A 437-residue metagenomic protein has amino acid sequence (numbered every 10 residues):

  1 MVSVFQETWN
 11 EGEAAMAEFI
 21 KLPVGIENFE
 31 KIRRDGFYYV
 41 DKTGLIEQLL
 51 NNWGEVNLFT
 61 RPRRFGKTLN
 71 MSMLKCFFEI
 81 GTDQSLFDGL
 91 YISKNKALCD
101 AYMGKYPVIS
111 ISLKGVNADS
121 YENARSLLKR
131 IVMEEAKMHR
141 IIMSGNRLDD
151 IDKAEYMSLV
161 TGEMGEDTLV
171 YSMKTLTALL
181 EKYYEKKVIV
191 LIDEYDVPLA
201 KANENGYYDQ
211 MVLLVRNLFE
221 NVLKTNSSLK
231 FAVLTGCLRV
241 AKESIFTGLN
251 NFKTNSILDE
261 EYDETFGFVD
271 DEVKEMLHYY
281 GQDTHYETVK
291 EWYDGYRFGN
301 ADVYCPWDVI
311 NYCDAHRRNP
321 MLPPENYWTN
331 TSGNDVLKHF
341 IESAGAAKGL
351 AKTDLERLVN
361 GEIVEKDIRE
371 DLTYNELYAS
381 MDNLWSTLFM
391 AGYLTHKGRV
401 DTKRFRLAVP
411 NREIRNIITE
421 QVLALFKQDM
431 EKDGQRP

Functional and structural regions predicted by a protein language model:
V2-P437: Phosphate-binding site recognition
